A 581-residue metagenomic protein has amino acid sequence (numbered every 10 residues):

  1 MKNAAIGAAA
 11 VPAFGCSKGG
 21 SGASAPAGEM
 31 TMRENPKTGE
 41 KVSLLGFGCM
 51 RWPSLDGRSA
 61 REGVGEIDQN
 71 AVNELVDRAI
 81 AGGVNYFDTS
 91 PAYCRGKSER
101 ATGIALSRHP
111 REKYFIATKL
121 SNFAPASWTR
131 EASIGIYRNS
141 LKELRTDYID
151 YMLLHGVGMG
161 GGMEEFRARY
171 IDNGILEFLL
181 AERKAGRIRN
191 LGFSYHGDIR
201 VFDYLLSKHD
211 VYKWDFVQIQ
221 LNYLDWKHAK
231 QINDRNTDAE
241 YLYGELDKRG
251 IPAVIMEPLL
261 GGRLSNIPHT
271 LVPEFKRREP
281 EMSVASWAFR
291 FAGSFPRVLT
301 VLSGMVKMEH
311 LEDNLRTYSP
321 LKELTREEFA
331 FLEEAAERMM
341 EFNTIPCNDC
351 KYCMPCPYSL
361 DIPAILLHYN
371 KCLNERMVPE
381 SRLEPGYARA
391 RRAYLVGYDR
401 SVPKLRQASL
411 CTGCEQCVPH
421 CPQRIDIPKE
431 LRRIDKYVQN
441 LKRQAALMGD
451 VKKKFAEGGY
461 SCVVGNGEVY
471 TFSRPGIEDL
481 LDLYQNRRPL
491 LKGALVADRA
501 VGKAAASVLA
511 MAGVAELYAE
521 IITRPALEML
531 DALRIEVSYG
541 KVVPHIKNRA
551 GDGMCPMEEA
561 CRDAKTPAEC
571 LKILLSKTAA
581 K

Functional and structural regions predicted by a protein language model:
K2-Y114, F178, K184: N-terminal binding-site loop/beta-alpha segment at the start of enzyme catalytic domains that lines or forms
E29, V157-L367, K371-A390, P419 (+1 more regions): Beta/alpha (TIM)-barrel catalytic core signal, keyed to glycine-rich beta->alpha loops juxtaposed to Asp/Glu that bind
P36-K41, G103-K113, L141-T146, L206-Y212 (+1 more regions): Acidic (Asp/Glu)-rich catalytic clusters
G65-A79, T129-E143, G197-L206, V284-F289: Short, acidic/polar
E143-E165: Active-site groove signature of glycoside hydrolases
E375-C414: Short Fe-S-cluster ligation motifs
L447-E520, K547-M554: Conserved mixed alpha/beta catalytic, RNA-binding, or beta-rich assembly cores of soluble enzyme, regulatory
L527-A580: C-terminal binding/interaction regions
